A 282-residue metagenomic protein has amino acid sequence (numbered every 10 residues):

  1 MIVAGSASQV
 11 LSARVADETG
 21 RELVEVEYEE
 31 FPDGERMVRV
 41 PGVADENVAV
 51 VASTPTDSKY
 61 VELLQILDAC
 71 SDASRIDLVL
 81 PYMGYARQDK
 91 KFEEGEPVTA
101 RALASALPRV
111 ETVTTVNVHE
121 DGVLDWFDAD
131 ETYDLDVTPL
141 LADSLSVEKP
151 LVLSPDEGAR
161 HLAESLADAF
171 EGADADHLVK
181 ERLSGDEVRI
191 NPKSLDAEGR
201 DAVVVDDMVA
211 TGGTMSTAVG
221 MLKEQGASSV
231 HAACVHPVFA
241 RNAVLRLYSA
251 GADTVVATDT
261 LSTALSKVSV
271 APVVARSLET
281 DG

Functional and structural regions predicted by a protein language model:
M1-G282: PRPP-associated nucleotide enzymes
